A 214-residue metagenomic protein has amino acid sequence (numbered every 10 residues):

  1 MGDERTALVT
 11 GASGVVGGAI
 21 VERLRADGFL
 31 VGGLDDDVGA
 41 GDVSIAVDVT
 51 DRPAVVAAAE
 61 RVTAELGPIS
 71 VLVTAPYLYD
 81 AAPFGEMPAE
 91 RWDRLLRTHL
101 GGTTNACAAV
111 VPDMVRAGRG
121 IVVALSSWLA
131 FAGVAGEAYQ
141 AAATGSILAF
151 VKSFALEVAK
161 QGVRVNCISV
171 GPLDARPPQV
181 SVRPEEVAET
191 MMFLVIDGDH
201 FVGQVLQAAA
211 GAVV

Functional and structural regions predicted by a protein language model:
S13: Conserved glycine-rich cofactor-binding loop
P83-F84, R91-L96: Substrate-binding pocket helix/loop in short-chain dehydrogenase/reductase
M87, G133-A142, S153, P178: Active-site loop-to-helix junction immediately N-terminal to the catalytic Tyr of the SDR YXXXK motif in Rossmann-fold
C107, A143-T144, V151: Active-site helix of classical SDR
P112, L156-E157: Alpha-helical segment proximal to the catalytic Tyr-Lys
S127: Residue(s) in the substrate-gating loop at a strand-loop-helix junction that position the organic substrate next
K160, C167, P178-A212: C-terminal helical subdomain
